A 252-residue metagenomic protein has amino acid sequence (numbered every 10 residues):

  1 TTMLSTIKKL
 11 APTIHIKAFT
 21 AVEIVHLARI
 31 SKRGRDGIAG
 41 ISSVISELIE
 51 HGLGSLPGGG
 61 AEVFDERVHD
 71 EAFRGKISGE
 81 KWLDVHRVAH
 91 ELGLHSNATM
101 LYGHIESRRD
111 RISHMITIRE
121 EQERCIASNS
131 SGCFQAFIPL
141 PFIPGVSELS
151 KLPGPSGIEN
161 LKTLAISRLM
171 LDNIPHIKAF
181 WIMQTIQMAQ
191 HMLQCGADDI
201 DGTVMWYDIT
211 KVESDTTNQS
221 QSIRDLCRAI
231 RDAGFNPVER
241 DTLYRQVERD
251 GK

Functional and structural regions predicted by a protein language model:
T1-E120: Conserved Radical SAM active-site core
H15, R29-K32, M115-I116, E123-K252: Auxiliary Fe-S-binding modules of radical SAM enzymes
